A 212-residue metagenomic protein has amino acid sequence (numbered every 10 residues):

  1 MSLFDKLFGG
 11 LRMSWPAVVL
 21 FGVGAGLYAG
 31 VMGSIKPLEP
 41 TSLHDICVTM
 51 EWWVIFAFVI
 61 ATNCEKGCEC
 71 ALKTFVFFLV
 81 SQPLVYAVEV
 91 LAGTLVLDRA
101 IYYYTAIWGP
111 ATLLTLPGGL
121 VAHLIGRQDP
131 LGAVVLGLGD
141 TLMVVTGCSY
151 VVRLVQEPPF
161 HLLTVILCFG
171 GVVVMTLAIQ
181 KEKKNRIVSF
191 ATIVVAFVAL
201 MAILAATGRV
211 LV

Functional and structural regions predicted by a protein language model:
M1-P83: N-terminal topogenic module of multi-pass integral membrane proteins
L38-P40, Y150-P159, G208-V210: Membrane-interface helix caps and helix-loop-helix hairpins in membrane proteins
T41-W52, A100-A111, E157-C168: Structural signature of hydrophobic alpha-helical transmembrane segments
W52-T62, P110-H123, L167-M175: Hydrophobic cores of alpha-helical transmembrane segments in multi-pass inner/ER membrane proteins, independent
L72-P83, V135-M143, N185-A199: Central hydrophobic cores of alpha-helical transmembrane segments in multi-pass integral membrane proteins
A87-E157: Membrane-proximal helix-loop-helix units in multi-pass membrane proteins
L116-P130, V173-V188: Membrane-water interface at the C-terminal end of transmembrane alpha helices
A199-V212: Juxtamembrane boundary at the C-terminal end of a transmembrane helix
